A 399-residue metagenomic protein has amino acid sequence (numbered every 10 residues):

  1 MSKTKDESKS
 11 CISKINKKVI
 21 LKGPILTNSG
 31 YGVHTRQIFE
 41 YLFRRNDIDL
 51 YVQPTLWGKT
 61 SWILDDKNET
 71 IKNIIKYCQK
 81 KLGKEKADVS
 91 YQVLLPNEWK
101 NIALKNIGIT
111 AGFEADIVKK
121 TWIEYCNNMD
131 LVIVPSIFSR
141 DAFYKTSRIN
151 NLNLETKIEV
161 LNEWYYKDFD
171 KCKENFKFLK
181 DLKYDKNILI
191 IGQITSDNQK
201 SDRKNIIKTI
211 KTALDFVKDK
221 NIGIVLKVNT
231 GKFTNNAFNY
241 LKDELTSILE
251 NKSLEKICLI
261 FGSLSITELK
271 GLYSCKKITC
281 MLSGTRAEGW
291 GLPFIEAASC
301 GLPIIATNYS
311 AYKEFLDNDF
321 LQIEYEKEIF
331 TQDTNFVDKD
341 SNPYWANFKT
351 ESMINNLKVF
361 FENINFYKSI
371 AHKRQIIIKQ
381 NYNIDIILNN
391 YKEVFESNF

Functional and structural regions predicted by a protein language model:
K5-K9, I20-K22, K59-Y144, R148 (+1 more regions): Extended catalytic core of nucleotide-activated donor transferases of GT-like folds
V33-Y41, K167-E268: Conserved catalytic-core segment of nucleotide-activated headgroup transferases in glycan assembly
D130-Y144, N150-K173: Donor nucleotide-sugar binding/catalytic pocket of nucleotide-sugar-dependent glycosyltransferases
G271-G289, S299-L302: Acidic donor-binding loop of glycosyltransferase active sites
G291-F294, Y309: Short glycine/serine-rich donor-binding loops of glycosyltransferases
P303-A306, L321-I323: Short hydrophobic beta-strand element within catalytic cores of glycosyltransferases and related nucleotide-activated
K313-V359: Change "using UDP/GDP/dTDP sugars" to "using nucleotide sugars
Y344-N355, E362-F395: A charged, aromatic-enriched C-terminal amphipathic alpha-helix characteristic of glycosyltransferases across folds
